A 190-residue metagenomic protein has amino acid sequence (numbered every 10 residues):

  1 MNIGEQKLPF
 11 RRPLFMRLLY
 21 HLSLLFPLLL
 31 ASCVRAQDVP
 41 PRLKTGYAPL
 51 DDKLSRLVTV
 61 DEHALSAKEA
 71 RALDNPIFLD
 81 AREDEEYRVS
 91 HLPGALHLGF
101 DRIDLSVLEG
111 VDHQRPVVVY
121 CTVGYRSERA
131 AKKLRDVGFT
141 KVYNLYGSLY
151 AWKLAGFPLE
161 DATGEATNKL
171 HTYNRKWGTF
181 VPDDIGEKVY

Functional and structural regions predicted by a protein language model:
F10-S23: Bacterial N-terminal signal peptides that target proteins for export
H21-A31: Bacterial N-terminal signal peptides
C33-K68, L73, R88-R115, E128-Y190: Rhodanese-like catalytic fold shared by cysteine-dependent sulfurtransferases and DSP/PTP-type phosphatases
I77-R82, A95: Short hydrophobic beta-strand that contains or immediately precedes a catalytic carboxylate
Y120: Short, surface-exposed ligand- or partner-binding patches at beta-edge/loop junctions that are enriched in aromatics
G124-Y125: Residue-level detector of alpha-helix initiation sites
